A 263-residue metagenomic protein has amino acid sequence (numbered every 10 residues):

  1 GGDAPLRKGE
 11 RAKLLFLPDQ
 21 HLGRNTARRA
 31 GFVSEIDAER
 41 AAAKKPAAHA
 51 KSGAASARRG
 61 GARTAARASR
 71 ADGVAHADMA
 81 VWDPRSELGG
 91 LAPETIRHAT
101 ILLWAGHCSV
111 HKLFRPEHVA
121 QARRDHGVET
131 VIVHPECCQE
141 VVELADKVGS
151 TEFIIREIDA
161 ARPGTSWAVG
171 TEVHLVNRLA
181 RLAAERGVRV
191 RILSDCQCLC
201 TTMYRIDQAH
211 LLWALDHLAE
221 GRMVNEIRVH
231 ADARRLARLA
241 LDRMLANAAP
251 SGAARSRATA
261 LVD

Functional and structural regions predicted by a protein language model:
G1-D263: The feature marks the mature, well-folded catalytic cores of soluble enzymes
